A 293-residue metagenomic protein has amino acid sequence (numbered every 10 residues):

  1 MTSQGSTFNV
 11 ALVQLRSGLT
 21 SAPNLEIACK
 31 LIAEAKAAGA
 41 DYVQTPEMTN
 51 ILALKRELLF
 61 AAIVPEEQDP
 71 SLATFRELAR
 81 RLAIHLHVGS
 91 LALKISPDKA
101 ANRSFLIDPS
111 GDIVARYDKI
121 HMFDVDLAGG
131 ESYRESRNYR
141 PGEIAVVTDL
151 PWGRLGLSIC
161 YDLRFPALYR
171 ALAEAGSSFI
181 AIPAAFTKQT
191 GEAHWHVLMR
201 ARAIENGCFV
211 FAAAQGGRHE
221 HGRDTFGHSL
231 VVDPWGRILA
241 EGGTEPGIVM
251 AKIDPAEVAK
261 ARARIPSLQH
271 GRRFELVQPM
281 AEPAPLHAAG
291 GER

Functional and structural regions predicted by a protein language model:
T2-V10, V147-G156, F179: Beta-strand-turn-beta hairpins that frame and shape the catalytic cleft of phosphate-ester-processing enzymes
N9, H87, R103, I144 (+1 more regions): Conserved beta-strand and immediately adjacent loop positions that scaffold enzyme active sites
A11, F105-I107, L230, V249: Conserved hydrophobic/aromatic positions in well-ordered beta-strands
Q14-L19: Short polar catalytic/cofactor-binding loops
S21, C29-S110, V114-D118, V125 (+1 more regions): Cys-nucleophile CN-hydrolase/nitrilase-fold catalytic domain and related Cys-dependent amidase chemistry that acts on
E66-V88, R154, C160-V249: CN hydrolase (nitrilase-like) catalytic-core segments centered on the catalytic cysteine and neighboring Lys/Glu
I95-A175, K188-V197, R264-S267: Active-site catalytic loop in hydrolytic enzyme cores
F211-R293: C-terminal beta-strand edge segments of enzyme domains
